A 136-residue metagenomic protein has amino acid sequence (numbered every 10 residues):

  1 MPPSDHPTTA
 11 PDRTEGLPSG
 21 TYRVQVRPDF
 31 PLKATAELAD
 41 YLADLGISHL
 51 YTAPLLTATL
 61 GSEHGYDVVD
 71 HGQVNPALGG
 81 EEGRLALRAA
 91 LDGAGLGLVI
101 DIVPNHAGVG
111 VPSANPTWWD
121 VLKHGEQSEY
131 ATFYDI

Functional and structural regions predicted by a protein language model:
P2-I136: Acidic/aromatic-lined carbohydrate-recognition and catalytic surfaces of CAZymes acting on diverse glycans
